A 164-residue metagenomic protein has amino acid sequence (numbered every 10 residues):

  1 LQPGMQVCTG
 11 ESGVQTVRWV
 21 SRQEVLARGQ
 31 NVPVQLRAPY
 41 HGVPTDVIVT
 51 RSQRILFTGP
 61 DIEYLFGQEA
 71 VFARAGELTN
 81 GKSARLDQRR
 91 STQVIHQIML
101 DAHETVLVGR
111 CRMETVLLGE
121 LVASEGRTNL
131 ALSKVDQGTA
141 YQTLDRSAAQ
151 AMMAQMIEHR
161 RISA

Functional and structural regions predicted by a protein language model:
L1-Q6: Structural motif
C8-V14, R18-G126: Long beta-strand-rich cores associated with HINT superfamily self-processing modules
L100-A164: Intrinsically disordered, low-complexity polar regions and short flexible loop motifs
